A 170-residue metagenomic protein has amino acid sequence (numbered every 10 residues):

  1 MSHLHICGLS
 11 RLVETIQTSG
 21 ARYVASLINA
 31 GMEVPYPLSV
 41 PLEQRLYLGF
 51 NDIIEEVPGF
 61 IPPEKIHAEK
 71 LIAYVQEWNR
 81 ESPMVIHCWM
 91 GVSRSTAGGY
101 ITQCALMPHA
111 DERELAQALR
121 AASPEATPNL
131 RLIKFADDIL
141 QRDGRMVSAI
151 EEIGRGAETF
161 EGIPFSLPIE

Functional and structural regions predicted by a protein language model:
M1-V40: Glycine-rich, flexible N-terminal cofactor/catalytic loop recognition
A21, L42-E43, E81-S82: Short, well-ordered alpha-helix to beta-strand connector turns
E33-V34, E56, S93-A97: Short catalytic/ligand-binding loop motif for oxyanion handling, primarily in non-cytosolic enzymes, centered on
Q44-I53, E161-G162, E170: Intrinsically disordered, low-complexity regulatory segments that flank or lie outside the structured catalytic cores
L46-M84: Helix-loop module immediately N-terminal to the HCX5R catalytic loop in PTP-like cysteine phosphatase domains
H67-L71, M84, R94, G98 (+2 more regions): Amphipathic alpha-helical interface surfaces
Q76-L106: Catalytic cysteine-centered active loop of the rhodanese-like fold, especially the PTP/DSP P-loop
W78-P83, C104-E170: PTP/DSP superfamily signal
